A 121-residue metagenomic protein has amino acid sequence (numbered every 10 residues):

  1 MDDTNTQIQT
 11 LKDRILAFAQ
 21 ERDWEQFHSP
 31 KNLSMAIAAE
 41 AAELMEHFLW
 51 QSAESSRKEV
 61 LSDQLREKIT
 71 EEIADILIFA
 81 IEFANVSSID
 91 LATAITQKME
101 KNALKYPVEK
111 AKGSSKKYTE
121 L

Functional and structural regions predicted by a protein language model:
M1-L121: Flexible "arm" and connector segments at domain edges
